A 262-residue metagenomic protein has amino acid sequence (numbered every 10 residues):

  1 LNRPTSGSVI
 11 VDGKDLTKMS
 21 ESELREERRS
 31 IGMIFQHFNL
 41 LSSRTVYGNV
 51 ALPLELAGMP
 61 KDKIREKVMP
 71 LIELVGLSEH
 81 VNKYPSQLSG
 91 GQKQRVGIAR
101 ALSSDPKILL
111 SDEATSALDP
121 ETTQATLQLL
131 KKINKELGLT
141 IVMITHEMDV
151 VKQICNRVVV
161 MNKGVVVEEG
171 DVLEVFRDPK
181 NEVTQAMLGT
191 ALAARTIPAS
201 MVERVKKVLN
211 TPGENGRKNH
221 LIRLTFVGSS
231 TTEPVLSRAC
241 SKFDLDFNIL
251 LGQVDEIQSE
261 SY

Functional and structural regions predicted by a protein language model:
K14-D15, A51, E55-G58, D62-E79: Conserved ABC ATPase "signature" region
L16-G32, L56, K61-D62, V175-P179: ABC ATPase NBD coupling module
E23, Y84-L88, Q92: Conserved ABC ATPase signature
S103-K107: A short, proline-enriched helix->beta-strand linker immediately N-terminal to the Walker B motif in ABC-type P-loop
V151-Q153: A short, surface-exposed alpha-helical micro-motif characterized by mixed small hydrophobic and charged/polar residues
E169-G170, D178: ABC ATPase "signature
